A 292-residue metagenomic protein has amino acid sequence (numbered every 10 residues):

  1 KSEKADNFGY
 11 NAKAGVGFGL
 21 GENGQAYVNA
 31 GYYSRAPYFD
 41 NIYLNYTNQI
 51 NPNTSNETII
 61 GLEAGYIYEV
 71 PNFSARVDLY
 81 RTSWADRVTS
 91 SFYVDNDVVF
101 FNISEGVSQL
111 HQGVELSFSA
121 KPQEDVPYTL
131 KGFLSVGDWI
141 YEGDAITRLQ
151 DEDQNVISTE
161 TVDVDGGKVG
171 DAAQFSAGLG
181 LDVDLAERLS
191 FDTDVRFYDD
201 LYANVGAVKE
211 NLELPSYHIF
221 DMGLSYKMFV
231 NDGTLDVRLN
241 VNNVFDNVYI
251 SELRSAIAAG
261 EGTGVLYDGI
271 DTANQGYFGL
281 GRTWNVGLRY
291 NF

Functional and structural regions predicted by a protein language model:
K1-S2, G19, R76, P127-K131 (+1 more regions): Face-selective signature of the C-terminal outer-membrane beta-barrel domain
S2-F8, N48-T58, I103-L110, D163-A173 (+2 more regions): Replace "Gram-negative outer membrane beta-barrel proteins" with "bacterial and organellar outer membrane beta-barrel
K4, F18-E63, L79-G106, A145-T147 (+3 more regions): Surface-exposed extracellular loop regions of Gram-negative outer-membrane beta-barrel proteins, predominantly
D6-A12, G24, A30-S34, N56-L62 (+8 more regions): Transmembrane beta-barrel architecture of outer-membrane proteins
A14-F18, A64-Y68, L116-A120, L179-V183 (+4 more regions): Residues on the lipid-exposed face of transmembrane beta-strands in outer-membrane beta-barrel proteins
N23-A26, N72-A75, D125-L130, E187-F191 (+1 more regions): Repeated loop/turn-to-beta-strand initiation elements of outer-membrane beta-barrel proteins
R81-S83, I103-V205, R289-N291: Gram-negative outer-membrane beta-barrel transporters
D200-Y202, K227-F292: C-terminal beta-signal and adjacent terminal beta-strands/loops of Gram-negative outer-membrane beta-barrel proteins
